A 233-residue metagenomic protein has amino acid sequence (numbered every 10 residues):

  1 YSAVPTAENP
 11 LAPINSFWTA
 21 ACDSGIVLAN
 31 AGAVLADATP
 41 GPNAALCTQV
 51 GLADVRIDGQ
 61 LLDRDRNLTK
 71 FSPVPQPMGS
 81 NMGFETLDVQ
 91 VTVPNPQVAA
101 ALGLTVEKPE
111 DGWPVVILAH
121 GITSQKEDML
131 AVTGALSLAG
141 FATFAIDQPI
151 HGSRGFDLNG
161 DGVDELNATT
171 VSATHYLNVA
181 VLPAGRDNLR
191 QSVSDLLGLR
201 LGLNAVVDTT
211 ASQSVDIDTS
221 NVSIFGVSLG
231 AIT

Functional and structural regions predicted by a protein language model:
Y1-K108, A142: Short conserved active-site loop signatures built around small residues
C47, D58-T86, L104-V206: Cap/lid segment of the alpha/beta-hydrolase catalytic domain
P94-A99, S124, G202-S212: Conserved helix-loop functional segments at active or binding sites
S212-S228: Alpha/beta-hydrolase fold nucleophile elbow
G230-T233: Hydrolases whose catalytic domains are alpha/beta-hydrolase-1, hotdog thioesterase, or metallo-beta-lactamase-like
